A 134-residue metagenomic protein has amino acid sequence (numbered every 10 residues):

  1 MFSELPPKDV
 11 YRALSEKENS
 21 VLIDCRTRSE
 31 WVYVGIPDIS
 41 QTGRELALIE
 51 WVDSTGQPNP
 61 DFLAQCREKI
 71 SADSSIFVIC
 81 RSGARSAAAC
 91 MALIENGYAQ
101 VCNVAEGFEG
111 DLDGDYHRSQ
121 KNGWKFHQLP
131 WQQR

Functional and structural regions predicted by a protein language model:
M1-V21, R28-S75, S86-R134: Rhodanese-like catalytic fold shared by cysteine-dependent sulfurtransferases and DSP/PTP-type phosphatases
V78-I79: Short, surface-exposed ligand- or partner-binding patches at beta-edge/loop junctions that are enriched in aromatics
G83: Conserved G/P- and acidic residue-centered "switch" motifs that form tight phosphate/ATP-binding loops in soluble
